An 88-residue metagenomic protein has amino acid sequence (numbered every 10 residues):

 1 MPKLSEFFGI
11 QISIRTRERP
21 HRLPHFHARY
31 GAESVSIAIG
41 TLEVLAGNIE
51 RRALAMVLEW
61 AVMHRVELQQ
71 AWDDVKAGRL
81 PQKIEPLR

Functional and structural regions predicted by a protein language model:
M1-R22: Short, charged/polar N-terminal "headpieces" of proteins
K3, G40, L45, L80-K83: Glycine-rich, flexible loop/turn motifs
Q11-S13, S36, K83: Generic structural signal for residues positioned in beta-strands
S13-R15, H27, A77, P81: Intrinsically disordered, low-complexity sequence elements enriched in Ser/Thr/Gly/Pro
R15-R51: A short, structured beta-strand/loop element
M56-R88: C-terminal structural segments of small proteins and small subunits
